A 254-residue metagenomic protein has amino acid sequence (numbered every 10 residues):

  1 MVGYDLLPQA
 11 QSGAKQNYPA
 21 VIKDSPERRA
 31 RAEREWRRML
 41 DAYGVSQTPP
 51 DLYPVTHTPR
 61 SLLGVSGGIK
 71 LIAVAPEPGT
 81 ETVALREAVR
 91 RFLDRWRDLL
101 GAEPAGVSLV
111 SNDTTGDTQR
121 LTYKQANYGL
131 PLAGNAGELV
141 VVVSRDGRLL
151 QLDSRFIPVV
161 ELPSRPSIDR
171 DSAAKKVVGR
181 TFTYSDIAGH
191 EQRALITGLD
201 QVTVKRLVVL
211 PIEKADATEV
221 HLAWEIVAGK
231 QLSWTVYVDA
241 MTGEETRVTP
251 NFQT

Functional and structural regions predicted by a protein language model:
M1-T254: Segments that shape or occlude catalytic/ligand-binding pockets
